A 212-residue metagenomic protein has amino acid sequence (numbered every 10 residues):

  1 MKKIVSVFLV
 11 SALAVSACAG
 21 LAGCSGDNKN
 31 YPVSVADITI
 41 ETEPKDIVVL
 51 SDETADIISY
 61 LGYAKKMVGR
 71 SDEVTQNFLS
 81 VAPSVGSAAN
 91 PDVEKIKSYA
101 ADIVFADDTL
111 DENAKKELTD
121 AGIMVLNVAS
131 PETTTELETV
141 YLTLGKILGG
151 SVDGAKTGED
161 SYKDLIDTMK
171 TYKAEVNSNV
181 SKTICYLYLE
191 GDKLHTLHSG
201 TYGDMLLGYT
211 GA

Functional and structural regions predicted by a protein language model:
M1-N28, L118: Gram-positive cell-envelope targeting signals
I4, L21-E53, S151-Y186: Bacterial Sec-exported substrate-binding components of ABC uptake systems
I38-I40, P44-K45, A101-V104, L126-P131 (+2 more regions): Second-shell loop/turn segments in exported
K45, A55-Y60, P83, E94-S98 (+8 more regions): Solvent-exposed, polar/charged alpha-helical surfaces in well-ordered, non-transmembrane soluble domains, broadly
K45-V48, D52, N90-P91, D108-E112 (+5 more regions): Soluble non-cytosolic domains of exported or imported proteins
D46-D108: A short, structured surface patch at a secondary-structure boundary
D72-Q76, G158, H195-A212: Alpha-helical, coiled-coil/dimerization segments enriched in small aliphatic residues
N113, L126-G145, S181-M205: Extracytoplasmic ligand-binding site segments that recognize negatively charged/polar headgroups
